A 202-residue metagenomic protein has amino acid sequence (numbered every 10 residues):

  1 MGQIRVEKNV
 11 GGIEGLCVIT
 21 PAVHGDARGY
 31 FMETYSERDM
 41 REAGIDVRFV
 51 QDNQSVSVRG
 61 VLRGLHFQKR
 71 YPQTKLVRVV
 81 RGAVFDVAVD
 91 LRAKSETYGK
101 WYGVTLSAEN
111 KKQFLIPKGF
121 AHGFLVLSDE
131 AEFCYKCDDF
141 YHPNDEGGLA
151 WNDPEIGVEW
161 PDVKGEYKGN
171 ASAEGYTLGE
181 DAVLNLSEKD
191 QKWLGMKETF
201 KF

Functional and structural regions predicted by a protein language model:
M1-E109, S128-E130, C137-F202: Non-catalytic, conserved peripheral segments adjacent to functional cores
F114, H122-L127, Y135: Short beta-strand His + acidic residue motifs that chelate non-heme Fe in jelly-roll/DSBH and cupin folds
